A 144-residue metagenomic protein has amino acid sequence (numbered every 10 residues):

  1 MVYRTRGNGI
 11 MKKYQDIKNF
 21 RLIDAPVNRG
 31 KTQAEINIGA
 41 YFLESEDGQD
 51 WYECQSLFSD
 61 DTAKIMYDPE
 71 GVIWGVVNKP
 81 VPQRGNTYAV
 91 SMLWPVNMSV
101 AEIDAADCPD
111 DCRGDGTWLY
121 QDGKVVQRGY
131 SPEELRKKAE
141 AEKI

Functional and structural regions predicted by a protein language model:
V2-I144: Interaction-interface detector
